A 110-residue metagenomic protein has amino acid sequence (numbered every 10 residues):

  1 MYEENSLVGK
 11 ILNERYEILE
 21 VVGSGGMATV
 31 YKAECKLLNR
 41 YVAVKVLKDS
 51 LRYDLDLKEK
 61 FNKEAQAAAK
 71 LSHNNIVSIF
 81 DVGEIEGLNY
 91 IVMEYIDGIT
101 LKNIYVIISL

Functional and structural regions predicted by a protein language model:
Y2-I18: A short, low-complexity linker immediately N-terminal to eukaryotic Hanks-type protein kinase catalytic domains
I18-G25, V30: Protein kinase glycine-rich loop
G23, K63, S72-N75, L88 (+1 more regions): Flexible N-lobe loop architecture of eukaryotic-like protein kinase catalytic domains
E34-Y41: Conserved N-lobe loop of protein kinases adjacent to the ATP-binding glycine-rich P-loop
K48-K70: AlphaC helix of the eukaryotic protein kinase fold
V82: Activation-segment/catalytic-loop signature of the eukaryotic protein kinase fold
E86-T100, I104: Conserved short submotifs of the Hanks-type protein kinase catalytic core that shape the nucleotide-binding pocket
V106-L110: Activation segment of protein kinase catalytic domains, centered on the conserved DFG
